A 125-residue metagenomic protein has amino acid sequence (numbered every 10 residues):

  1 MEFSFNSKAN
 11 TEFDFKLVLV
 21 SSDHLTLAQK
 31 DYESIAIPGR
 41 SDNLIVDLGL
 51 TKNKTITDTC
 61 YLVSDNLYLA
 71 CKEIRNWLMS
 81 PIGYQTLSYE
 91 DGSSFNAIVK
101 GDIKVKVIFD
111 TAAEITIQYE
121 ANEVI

Functional and structural regions predicted by a protein language model:
M1-I125: Extracellular/virion structural assembly segments
